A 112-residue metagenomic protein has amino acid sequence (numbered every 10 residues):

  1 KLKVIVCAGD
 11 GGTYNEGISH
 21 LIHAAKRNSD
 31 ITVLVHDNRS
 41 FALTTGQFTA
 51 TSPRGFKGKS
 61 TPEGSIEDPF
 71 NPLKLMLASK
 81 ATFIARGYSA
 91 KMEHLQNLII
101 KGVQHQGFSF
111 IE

Functional and structural regions predicted by a protein language model:
L2-E16, I31-L34: A short, small-residue-rich loop immediately preceding and capping a beta-strand
E16-I31, H36, S40-E112: Glycine-rich ThDP/TPP pyrophosphate-binding loop and its adjacent helix/strand module within ThDP-dependent enzymes
